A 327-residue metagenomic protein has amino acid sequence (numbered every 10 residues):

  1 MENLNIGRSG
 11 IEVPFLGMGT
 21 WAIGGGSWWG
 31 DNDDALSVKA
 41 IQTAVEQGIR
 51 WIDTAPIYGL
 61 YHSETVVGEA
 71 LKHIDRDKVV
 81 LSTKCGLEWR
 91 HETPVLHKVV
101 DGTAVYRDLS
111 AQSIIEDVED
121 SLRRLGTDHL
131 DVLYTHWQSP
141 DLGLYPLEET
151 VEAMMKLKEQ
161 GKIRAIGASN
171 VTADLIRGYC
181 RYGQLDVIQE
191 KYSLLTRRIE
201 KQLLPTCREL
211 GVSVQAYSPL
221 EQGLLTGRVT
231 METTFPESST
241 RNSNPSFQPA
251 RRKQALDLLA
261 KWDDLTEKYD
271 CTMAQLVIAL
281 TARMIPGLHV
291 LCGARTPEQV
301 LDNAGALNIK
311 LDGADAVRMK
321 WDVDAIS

Functional and structural regions predicted by a protein language model:
M1-V80: N-terminal binding-site loop/beta-alpha segment at the start of enzyme catalytic domains that lines or forms
N3, Q138-S327: Beta/alpha (TIM)-barrel catalytic core signal, keyed to glycine-rich beta->alpha loops juxtaposed to Asp/Glu that bind
R8, A70-R76, R123-G126, Y179-G183: Acidic (Asp/Glu)-rich catalytic clusters
S9-W28, S82-A104, Y134: N-terminal small/glycine-rich loop or linker at the start of catalytic domains across soluble metabolic enzymes
V13-G17, R50-W51, K78-S82, H129-Y134 (+4 more regions): Structural preference for beta-strand elements that scaffold enzyme active sites
A22-D34, V99-I115, D141-G143: Active-site mouth loops of central-metabolism enzymes
D31-A44, S110-R124, T172-R177: Short, acidic/polar
L122-D141: Active-site groove signature of glycoside hydrolases
